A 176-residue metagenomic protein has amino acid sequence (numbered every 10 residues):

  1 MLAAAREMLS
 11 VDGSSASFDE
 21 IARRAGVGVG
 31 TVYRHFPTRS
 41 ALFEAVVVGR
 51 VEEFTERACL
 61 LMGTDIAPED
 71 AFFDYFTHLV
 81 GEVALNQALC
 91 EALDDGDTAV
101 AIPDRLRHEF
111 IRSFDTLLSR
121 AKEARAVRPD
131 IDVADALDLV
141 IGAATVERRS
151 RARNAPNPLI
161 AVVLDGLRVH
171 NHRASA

Functional and structural regions predicted by a protein language model:
M1-A5, I21, V46-R50, F54 (+1 more regions): Generic hydrophobic, amphipathic alpha-helix propensity
A4, V11-A41, A45: Helix-turn-helix
A4-V11, E53, R57-T64, L139 (+1 more regions): Solvent-exposed, amphipathic alpha-helical segments
M8, D12, E82-N86, C90 (+2 more regions): A short secondary-structure junction motif
S17, T55, Q87-D94, A126-I131 (+1 more regions): Short, hydrophobic secondary-structure boundary micro-motifs
E20, D70-H78, D135-L139, P158-V162: Amphipathic alpha-helical interaction segments
A45, E56-A84, A99-I102: Hydrophobic alpha-helical connector segments
H108, R112, T116-A124, G142 (+1 more regions): C-terminal peripheral helix-coil segments that are non-catalytic and often amphipathic
